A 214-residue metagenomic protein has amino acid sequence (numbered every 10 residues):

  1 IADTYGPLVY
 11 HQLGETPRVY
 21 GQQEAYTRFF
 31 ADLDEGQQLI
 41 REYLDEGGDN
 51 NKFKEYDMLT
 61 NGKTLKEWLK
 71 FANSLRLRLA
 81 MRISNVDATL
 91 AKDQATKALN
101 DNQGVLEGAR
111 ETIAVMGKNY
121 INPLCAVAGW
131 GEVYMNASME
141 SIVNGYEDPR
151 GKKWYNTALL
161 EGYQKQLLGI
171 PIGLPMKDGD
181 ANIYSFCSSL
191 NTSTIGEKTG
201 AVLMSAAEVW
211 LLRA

Functional and structural regions predicted by a protein language model:
I1-R213: Structured, solvent-exposed acidic/aromatic patches
